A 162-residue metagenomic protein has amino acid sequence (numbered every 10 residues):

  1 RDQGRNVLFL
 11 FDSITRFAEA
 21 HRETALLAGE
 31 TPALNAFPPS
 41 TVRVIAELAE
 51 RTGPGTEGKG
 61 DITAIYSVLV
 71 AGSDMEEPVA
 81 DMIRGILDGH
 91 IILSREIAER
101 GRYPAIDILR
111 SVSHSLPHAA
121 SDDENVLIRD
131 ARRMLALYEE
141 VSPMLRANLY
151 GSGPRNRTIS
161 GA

Functional and structural regions predicted by a protein language model:
R1-A162: P-loop NTPase catalytic core
